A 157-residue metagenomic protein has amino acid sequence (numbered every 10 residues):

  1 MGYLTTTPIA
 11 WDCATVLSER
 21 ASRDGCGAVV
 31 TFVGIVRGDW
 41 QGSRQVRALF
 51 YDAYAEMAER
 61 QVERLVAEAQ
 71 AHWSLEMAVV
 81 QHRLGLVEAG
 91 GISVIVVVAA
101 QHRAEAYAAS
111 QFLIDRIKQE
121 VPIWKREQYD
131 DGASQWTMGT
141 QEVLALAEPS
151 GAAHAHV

Functional and structural regions predicted by a protein language model:
M1-S93, A99-Q101, A108-Q111, D115-V157: N-terminal, polar/charged subdomain of small-to-medium soluble alpha/beta proteins
